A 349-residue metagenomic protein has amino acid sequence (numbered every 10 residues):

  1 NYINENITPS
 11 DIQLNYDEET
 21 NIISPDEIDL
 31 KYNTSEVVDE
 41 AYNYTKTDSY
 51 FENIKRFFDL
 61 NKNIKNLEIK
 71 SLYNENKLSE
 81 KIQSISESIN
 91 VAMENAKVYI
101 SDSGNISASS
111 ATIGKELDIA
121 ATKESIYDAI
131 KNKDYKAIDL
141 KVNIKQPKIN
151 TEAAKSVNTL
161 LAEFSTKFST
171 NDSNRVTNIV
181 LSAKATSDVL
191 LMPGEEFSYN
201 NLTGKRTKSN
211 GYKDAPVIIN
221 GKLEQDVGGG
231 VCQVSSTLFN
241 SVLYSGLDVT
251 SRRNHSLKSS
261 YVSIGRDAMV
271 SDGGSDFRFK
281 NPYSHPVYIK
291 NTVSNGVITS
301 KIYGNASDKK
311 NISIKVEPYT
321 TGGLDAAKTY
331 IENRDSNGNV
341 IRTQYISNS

Functional and structural regions predicted by a protein language model:
N1-I3, S35-R56, V142-K167: Short N-terminal secondary-structure initiator segments
Y2-N6, Y44, N61, N76 (+3 more regions): Structured segments of extracytoplasmic/periplasmic soluble domains in secreted or envelope-associated proteins
I3-E5, P9, V37-Y42, S156 (+3 more regions): Charged, low-complexity, helix-prone segments enriched in Lys/Glu/Asp/Gln
I7, Y16, V293-N295: A generic beta-sheet turn/junction motif
P9-E75, S79-G114: Signal peptide-directed extracytoplasmic domains
S84, A92, Y99-S101, I113 (+1 more regions): Well-ordered beta-sheet/strand-loop patches within structured domains
